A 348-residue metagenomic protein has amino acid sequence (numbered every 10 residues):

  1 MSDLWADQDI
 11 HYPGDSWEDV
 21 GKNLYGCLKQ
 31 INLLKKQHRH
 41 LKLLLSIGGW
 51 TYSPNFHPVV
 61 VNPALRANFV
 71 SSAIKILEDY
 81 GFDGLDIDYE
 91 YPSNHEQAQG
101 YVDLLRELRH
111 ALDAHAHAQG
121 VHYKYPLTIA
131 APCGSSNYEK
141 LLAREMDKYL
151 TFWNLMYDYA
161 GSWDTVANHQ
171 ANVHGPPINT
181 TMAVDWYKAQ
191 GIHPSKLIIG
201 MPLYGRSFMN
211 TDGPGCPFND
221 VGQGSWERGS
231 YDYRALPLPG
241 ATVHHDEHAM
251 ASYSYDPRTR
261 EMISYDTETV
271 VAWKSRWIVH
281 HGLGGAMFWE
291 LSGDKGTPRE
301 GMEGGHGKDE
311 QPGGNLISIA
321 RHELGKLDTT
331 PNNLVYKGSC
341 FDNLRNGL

Functional and structural regions predicted by a protein language model:
M1-K22, E90-L238: Substrate-binding surface in catalytic domains of secreted glycosidases
M1-L77, E310-G347: Glycan-recognition patch characteristic of GH18 chitinases/ENGases and related GlcNAc/peptidoglycan-binding proteins
R39-L43, G81-L85, Y123-Y125, L150-T151 (+2 more regions): Short, well-ordered coil/turn segments that N-cap beta-strands
L45, I87, L108, W153 (+3 more regions): Conserved, mostly hydrophobic/aromatic
G48, G84-P92: Mobile, glycine-rich extracellular loop/lid and propeptide segments that shape or gate substrate/ligand access
V60-D79, S135-M146, T180-V184, Y265-V279: Short, acidic/polar
R206, D266-L348: Acidic/aromatic/glycine-rich contiguous surface patches that form carbohydrate-binding/processing clefts and analogous
G224-L283: Hydrophobic, secondary-structure "cap" segments at the distal end of domains
